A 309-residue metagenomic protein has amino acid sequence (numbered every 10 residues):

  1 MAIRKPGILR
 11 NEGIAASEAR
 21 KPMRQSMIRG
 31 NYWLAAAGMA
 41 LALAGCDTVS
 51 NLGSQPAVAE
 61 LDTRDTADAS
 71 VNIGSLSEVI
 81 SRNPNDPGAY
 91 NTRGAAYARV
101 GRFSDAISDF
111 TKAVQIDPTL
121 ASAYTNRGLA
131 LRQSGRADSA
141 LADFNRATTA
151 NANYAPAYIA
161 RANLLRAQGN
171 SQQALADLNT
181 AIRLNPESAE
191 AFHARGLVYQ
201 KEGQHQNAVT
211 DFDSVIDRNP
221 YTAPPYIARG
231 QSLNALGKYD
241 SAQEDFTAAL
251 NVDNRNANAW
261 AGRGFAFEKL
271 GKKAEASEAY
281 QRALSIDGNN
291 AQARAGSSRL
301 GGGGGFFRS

Functional and structural regions predicted by a protein language model:
A2-I8, M27-I28, A42-T92, A96-S104 (+3 more regions): N-terminal leader/linker segments that initiate helical-solenoid repeat arrays
A2-R4, T48-E60, A67, A261 (+1 more regions): Terminal, low-structured helical/coil segments at or just beyond the last alpha-helical repeat
L9-E12, A16-L34: Bacterial N-terminal signal peptides that target proteins for export
T66-S75, G101-K112, Q133-R146, Q168-T180 (+5 more regions): Structural signature of tandem alpha-helical TPR/SEL1-like repeats, specifically the intra-repeat loop/turn
R82, Q115-I116, A150, L184 (+3 more regions): Structural marker of alpha-solenoid helical repeat scaffolds
P87-G88, A121-S122, A155-P156, S171 (+5 more regions): Helix-start (N-cap) detector for alpha-helical repeat units in TPR-like alpha-solenoids, especially tetratricopeptide
